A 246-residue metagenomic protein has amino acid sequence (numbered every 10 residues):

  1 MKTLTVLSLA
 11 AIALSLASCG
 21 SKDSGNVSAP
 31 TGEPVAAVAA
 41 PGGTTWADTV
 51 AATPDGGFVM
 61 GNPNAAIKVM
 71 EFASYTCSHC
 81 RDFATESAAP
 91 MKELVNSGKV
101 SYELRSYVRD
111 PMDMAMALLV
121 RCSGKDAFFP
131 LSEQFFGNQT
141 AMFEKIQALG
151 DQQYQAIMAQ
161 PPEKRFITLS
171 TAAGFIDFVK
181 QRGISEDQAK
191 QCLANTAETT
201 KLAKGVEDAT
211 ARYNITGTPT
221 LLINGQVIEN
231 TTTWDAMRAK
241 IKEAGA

Functional and structural regions predicted by a protein language model:
K2-M114: Extracytoplasmic thiol/disulfide redox context detector
T3-L7, G20-A39, S74, F166-A246: C-terminal cap of thioredoxin/glutaredoxin-like
E33-A52, L131-F135, E144-A148, F166-A172: Periplasmic c-type cytochrome electron-transfer domains
T44, Y75-C77, A159-P162, K190-Q191: A short, structure-level motif marking secondary-structure boundaries and short turns
D55-N62, T85, S97-E103, M142-F143 (+2 more regions): Short, functional N-terminal and low-complexity linear motifs
G61-N64, H79-F83, Y107-P111, V120-S123 (+6 more regions): Extracytoplasmic/periplasmic, Sec-exported soluble proteins
K68-E71, Q152-A156, S185-E186: A short alpha-helix capping/helix-coil boundary motif
D82-I167: Structural alpha/beta surface segment adjacent to cysteine/selenocysteine redox centers across thiol/disulfide enzymes
